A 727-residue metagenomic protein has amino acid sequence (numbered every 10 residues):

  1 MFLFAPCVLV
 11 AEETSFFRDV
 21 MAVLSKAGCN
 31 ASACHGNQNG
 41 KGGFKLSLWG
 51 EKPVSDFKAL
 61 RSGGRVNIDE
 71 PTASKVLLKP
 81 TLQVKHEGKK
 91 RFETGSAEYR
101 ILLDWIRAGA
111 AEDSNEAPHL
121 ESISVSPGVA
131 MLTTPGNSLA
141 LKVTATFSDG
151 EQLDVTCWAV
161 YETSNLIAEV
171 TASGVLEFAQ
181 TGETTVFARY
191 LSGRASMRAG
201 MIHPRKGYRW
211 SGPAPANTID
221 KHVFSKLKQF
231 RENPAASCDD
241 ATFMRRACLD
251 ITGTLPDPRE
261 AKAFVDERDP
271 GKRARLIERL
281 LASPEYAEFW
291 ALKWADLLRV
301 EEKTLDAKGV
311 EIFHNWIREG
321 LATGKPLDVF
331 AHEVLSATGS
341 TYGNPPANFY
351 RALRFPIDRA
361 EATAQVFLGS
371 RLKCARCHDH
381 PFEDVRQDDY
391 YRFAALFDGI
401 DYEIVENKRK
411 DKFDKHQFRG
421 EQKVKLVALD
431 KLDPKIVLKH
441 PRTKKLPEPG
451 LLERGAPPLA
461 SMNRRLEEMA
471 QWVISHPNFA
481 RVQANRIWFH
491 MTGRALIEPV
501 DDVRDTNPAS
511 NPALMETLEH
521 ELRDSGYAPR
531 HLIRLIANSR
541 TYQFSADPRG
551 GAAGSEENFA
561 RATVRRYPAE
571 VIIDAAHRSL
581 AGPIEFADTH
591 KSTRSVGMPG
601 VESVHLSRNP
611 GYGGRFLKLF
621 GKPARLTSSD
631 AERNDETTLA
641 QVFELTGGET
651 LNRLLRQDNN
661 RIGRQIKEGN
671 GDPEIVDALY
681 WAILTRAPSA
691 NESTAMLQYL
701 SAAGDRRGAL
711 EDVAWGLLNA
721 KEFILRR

Functional and structural regions predicted by a protein language model:
M1-S15, Y99, L103-G136, T144 (+6 more regions): Post-cleavage N-terminal segment of exported redox proteins
E12-Y99, A117-T144, Q152-A216, R246 (+7 more regions): Solvent-exposed helix-loop boundary motif
S25-L48, D104, A108-E116, R371-R386 (+2 more regions): Periplasmic/extracellular electron-transfer cofactor-ligation site, primarily the c-type cytochrome heme-c attachment
F92-E112, F643-G647, L651-R656: Catalytic cores of secreted or luminal carbohydrate-active enzymes
S211-E285, D296-A587, E632, N652-L710 (+1 more regions): Primarily short, surface-exposed interaction patches in extracytoplasmic proteins
E288: Metal- or metallocofactor-binding catalytic centers and their adjacent structured scaffolds across diverse enzyme
L580-L606, P610-E644: Long, His/Glu/Asp-enriched segments that create or flank divalent metal/ion-associated functional microenvironments
